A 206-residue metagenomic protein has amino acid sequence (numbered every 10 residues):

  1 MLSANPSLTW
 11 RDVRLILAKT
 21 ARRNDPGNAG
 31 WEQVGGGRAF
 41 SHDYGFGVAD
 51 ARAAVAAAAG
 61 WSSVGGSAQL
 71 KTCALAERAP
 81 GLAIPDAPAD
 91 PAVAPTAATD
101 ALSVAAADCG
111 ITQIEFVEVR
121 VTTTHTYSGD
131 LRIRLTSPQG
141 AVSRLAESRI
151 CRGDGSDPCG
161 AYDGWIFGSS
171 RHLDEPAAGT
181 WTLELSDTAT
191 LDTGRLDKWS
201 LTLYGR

Functional and structural regions predicted by a protein language model:
M1-H42: Hydrolase catalytic cores
N5-T9, D43-F46, H125, E175: Extracytoplasmic/periplasmic, Sec-exported soluble proteins
K19, A57-G60: Residues within well-ordered alpha-helical secondary structure of globular protein domains
R22, D50-R52, Y127, P176: Poly-acidic low-complexity segments
V34-A58, S200-T202: Caspase-like cysteine protease fold
A59-R206: Loop and turn regions of beta-sandwich accessory domains that flank beta-strands and are enriched in small/polar
